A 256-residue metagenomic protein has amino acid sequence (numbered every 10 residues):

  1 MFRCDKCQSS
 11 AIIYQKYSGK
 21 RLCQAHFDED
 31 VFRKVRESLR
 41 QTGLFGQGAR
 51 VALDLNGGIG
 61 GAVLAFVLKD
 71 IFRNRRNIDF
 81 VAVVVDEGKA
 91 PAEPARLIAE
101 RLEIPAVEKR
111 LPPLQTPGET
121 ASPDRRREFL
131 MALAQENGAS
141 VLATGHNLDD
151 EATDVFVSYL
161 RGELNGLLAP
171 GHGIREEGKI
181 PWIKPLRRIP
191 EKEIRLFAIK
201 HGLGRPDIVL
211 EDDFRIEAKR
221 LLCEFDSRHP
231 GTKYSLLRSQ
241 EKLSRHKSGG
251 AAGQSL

Functional and structural regions predicted by a protein language model:
M1-K6, A252-S255: Short, low-complexity, intrinsically disordered N-terminal peptides in bacterial proteins
R3-A169, G173, K192-H201: ATP-dependent adenylation/nucleotidyltransferase module used to activate substrates
F32, R40, R50, D149-L256: Flexible helical/loop "lid" subdomain adjacent to adenine-nucleotide binding pockets
